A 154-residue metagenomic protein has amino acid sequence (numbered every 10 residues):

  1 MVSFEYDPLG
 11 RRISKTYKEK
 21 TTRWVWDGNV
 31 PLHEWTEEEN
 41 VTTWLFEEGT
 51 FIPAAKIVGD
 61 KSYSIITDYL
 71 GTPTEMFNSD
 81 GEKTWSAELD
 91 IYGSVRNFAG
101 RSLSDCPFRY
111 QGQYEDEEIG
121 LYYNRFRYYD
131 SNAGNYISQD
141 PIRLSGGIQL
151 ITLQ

Functional and structural regions predicted by a protein language model:
V2-G10, T22-V30, T42-I52, S64-G71 (+3 more regions): Aromatic-rich beta-strand edge motifs centered on tyrosine
K15, E34, K56, M76-S79 (+2 more regions): Beta-strand-dense domains in secreted/periplasmic systems and polymorphic toxin scaffolds
Y17, E34-T36, V41: Low-complexity, Ser/Thr/Pro-rich intrinsically disordered linker/stalk segments at domain junctions
K20-T21, E39-N40, K61, D80-E82 (+4 more regions): A short acidic/small-residue loop/turn micro-motif
V41, Y123-N124, I148-Q149: A conserved catalytic-core signature of glycosyltransferases
I52-A54, N135: Right-handed beta-helix
G59-R125: A motif-centric feature for acidic-aromatic and gly/ser/thr-rich catalytic loops and repeats
E75-M76, S94-R96, R127-I137, I148-Q154: Short, low-complexity export/processing leader segments characterized by acidic and small residues
